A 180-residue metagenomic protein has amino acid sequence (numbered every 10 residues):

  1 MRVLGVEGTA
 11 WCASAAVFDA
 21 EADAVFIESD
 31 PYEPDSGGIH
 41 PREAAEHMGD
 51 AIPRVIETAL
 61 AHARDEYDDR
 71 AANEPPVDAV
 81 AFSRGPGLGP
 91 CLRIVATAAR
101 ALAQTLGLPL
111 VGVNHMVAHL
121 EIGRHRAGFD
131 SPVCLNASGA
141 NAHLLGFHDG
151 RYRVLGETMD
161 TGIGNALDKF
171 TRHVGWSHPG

Functional and structural regions predicted by a protein language model:
R2-L4, D78-A79, P109-V111, S131-L135 (+1 more regions): Structural motif
R2-P76, F82-P86, R93, H115: N-terminal beta-alpha supersecondary unit
R2-T9, L135-A137, L144-G180: A short helix-loop
T9-C12, Q104, G128-D130, S138-A140: Short, basic and Ser/Thr-rich N-terminal targeting/leader segments
A16-V17, L92, I122-H125, G146-D149 (+1 more regions): Short acidic, glycine/serine/threonine-rich loops at helix termini
F82-L108: Short Gly/Thr/Asp-enriched flexible loops that form oxyanion-binding sites at enzyme active sites
L108-V133: Conserved phosphate-binding catalytic cores of ATP/NTP-utilizing and phosphoryl-transfer enzymes
